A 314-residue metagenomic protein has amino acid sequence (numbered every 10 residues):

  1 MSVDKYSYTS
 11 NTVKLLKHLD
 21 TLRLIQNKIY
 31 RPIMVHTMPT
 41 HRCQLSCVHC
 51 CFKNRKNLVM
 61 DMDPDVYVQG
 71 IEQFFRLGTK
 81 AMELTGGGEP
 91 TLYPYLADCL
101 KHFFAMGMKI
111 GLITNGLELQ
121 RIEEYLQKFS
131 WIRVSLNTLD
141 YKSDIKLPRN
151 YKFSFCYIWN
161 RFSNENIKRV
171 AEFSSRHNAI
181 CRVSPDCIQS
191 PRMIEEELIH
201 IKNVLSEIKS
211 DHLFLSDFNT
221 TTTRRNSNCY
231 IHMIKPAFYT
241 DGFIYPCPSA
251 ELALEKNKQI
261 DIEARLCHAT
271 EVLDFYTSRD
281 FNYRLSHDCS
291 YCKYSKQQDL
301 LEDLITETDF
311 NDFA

Functional and structural regions predicted by a protein language model:
M1-L58, M233-K235, F243-P248, N257 (+1 more regions): N-terminal pre-core extensions flanking Radical SAM catalytic domains
S2, D20-K28, K168-R169, S175-L254 (+1 more regions): A C-terminal junction/extension of Radical SAM enzymes
I25-Q26, M38, E72-Q73, Q120-E123 (+2 more regions): Short, flexible, glycine/charge-rich loop motifs used to bind or transfer phosphoryl groups or to couple energy/partner
Y30-R31, C43, G78, M106 (+5 more regions): Residue-level preference for short coil/turn positions at secondary-structure junctions
P32, Y67, L96, S163 (+5 more regions): A structural signal for well-ordered alpha-helical scaffolds and beta->alpha junctions
H36, V59-T85, E89-P191: Radical SAM/AdoMet-radical enzyme domain recognition
F52, K101, A105, T240: Short, well-ordered alpha-helices that flank and scaffold nucleotide-derived cofactor binding pockets
M62, C229, L266: Short clusters of hydrophobic/aromatic residues that line enzyme substrate/ligand-binding pockets
